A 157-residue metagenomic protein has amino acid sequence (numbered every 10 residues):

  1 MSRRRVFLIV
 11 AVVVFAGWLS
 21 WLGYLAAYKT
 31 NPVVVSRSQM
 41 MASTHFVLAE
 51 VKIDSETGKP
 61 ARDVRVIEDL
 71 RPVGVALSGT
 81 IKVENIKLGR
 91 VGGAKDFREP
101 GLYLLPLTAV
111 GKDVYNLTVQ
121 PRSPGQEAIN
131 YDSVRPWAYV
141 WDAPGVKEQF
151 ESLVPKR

Functional and structural regions predicted by a protein language model:
S2-K29, I86-R157: Netrin-like (NTR/C345C) domain of secreted extracellular proteins
Y24-T44: Short boundary/loop segments of OB/S1/cold-shock single-stranded nucleic-acid-binding domains
M41-F46, E50-K52, L77-K87, V91 (+1 more regions): Structured catalytic/translocation cores of nucleotide/phosphate-coupled proteins
A42-E68: Structural detector for short beta-strands of small beta-barrel domains
V51, V64, I81-V83, Y103-L107: Hydrophobic beta-strand residues in large extracellular and virion-surface proteins
D54, I67-D69, V73, I86-L88 (+1 more regions): Generic structural motif
K59-V83: OB-fold (S1/OB) nucleic-acid-binding surfaces
